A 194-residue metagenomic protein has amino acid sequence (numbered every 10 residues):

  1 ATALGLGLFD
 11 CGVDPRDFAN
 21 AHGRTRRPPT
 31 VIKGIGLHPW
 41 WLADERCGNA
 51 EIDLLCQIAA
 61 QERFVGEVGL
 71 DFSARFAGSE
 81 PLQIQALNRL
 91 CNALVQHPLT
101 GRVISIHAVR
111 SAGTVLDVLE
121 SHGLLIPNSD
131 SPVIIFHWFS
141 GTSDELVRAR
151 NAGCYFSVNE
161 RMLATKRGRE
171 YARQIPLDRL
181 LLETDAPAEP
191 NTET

Functional and structural regions predicted by a protein language model:
A1-T194: Mid-domain alpha/beta scaffold segments of enzyme catalytic cores
